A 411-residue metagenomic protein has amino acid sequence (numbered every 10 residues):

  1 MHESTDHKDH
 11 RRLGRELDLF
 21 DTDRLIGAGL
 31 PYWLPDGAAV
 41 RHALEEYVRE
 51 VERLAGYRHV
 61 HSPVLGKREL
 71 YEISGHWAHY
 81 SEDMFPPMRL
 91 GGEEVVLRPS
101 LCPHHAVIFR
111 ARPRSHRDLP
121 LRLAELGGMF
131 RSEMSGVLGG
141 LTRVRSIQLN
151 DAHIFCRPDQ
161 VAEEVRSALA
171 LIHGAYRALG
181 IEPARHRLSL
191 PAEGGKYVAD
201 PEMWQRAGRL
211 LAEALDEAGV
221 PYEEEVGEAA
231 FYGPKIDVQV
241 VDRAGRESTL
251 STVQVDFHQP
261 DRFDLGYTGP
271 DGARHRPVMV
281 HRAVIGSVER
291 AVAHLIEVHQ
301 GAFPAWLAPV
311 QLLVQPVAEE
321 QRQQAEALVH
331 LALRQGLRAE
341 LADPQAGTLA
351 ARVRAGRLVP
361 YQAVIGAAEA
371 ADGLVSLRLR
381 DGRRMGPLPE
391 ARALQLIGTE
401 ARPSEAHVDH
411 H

Functional and structural regions predicted by a protein language model:
M1-H411: NTP/phosphate- and nucleic-acid-binding module
